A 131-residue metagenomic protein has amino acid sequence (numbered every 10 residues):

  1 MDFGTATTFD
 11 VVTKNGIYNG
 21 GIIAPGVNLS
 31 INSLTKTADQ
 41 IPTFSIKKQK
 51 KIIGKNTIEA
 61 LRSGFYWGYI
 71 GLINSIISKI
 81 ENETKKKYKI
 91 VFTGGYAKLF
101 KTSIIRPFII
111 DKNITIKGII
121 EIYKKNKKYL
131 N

Functional and structural regions predicted by a protein language model:
M1-Y18, L34, I119: Gly/Thr-rich phosphate-binding beta-strand-loop-beta motif of the actin/hexokinase/Hsp70
F3, Y88-A97: Glycine-rich beta-strand-to-loop/alpha-helix junction loops that act as flexible
F9, L99-T102: Short active-site-adjacent structural elements
K14-N19, R106-I110: A glycine- and small-aliphatic-rich helix-loop capping segment at beta-alpha/alpha-beta transitions that lines
N19-S63, W67, I122, N126: Glycine-rich phosphate-binding loop plus the immediately following alpha-helix
N32-T35, N74, S78, I116-I120: Predominant activation on well-ordered alpha-helical scaffold segments within soluble catalytic domains
Q49-K89, K101, P107-F108: Adenine-nucleotide phosphate-binding core of ATP-dependent small-molecule kinases
I105-E121: Conserved phosphate-binding/catalytic loops in two-lobed NTP-binding clefts
